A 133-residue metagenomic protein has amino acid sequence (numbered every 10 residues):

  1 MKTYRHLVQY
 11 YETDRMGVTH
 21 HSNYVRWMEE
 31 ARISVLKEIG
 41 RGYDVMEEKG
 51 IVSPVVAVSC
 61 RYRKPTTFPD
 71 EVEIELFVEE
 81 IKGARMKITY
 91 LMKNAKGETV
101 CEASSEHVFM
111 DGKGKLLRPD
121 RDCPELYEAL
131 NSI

Functional and structural regions predicted by a protein language model:
M1-E73, I81-I133: Terminal targeting signals and extreme-terminal segments of soluble enzymes
